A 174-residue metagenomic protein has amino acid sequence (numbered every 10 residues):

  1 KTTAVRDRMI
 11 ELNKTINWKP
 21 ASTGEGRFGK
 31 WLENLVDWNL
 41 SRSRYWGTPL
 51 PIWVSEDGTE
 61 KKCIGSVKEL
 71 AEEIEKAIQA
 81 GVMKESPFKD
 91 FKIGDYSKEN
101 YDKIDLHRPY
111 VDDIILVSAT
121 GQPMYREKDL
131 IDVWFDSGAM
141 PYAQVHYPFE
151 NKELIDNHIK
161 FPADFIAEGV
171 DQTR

Functional and structural regions predicted by a protein language model:
K1-R174: Structured secondary-structure scaffolds
